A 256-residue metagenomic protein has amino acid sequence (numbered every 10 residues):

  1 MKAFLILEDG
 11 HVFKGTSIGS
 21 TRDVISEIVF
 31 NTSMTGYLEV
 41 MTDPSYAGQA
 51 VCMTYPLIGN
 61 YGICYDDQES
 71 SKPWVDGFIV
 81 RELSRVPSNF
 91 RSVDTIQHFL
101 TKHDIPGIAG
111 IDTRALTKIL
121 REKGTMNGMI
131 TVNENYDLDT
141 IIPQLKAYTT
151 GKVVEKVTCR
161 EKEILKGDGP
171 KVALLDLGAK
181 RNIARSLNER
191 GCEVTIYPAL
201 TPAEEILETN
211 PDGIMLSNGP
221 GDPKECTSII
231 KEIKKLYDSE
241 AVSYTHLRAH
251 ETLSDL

Functional and structural regions predicted by a protein language model:
M1-K171, L175-E204, T209, P223: RNA-binding accessory domains that recognize and position tRNA/RNA substrates
H103, S239-E240: Helix C-cap/helix->beta junction micro-motif
I108, S243-Y244: Structural detector of well-ordered beta-strand residues that form the stable sheet scaffold of enzyme domains
T209-N210, I214-M215: Long, continuous compositionally biased terminal/linker segments
L216-P220: Glycine-rich beta-strand-to-loop/alpha-helix junction loops that act as flexible
T227-I233: Charged helix-capping and loop-helix junction motifs
T245-T252: Conserved small/polar residues in nucleotide/adenosyl-binding loops
L256: Cytosolic catalytic cores of cyclic-nucleotide second-messenger enzymes
